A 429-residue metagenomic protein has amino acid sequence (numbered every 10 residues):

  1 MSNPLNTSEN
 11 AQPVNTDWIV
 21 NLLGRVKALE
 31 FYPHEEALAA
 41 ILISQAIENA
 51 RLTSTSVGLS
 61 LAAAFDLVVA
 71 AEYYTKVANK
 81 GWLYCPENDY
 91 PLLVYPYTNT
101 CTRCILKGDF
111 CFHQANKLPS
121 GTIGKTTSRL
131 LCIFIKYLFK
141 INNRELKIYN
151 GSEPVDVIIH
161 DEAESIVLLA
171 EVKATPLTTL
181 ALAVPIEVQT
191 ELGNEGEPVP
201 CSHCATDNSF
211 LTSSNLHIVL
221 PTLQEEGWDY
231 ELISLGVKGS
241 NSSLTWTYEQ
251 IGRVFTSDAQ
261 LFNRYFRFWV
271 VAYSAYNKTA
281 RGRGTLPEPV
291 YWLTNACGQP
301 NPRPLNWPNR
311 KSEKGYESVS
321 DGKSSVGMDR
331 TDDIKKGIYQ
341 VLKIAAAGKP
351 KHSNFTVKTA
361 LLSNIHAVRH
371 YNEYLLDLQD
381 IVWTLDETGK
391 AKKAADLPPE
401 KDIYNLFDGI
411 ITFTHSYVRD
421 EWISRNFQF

Functional and structural regions predicted by a protein language model:
S2-E153, D161-I166, P176, L180-I251 (+1 more regions): Interdomain/boundary linker segments immediately adjacent to catalytic/signaling cores
T126, M328-K343, L375-D396: Well-ordered, non-membrane alpha-helical segments in soluble/globular domains
D156-I158, E171: Histidine-centered divalent-metal-coordination microenvironment in nucleic-acid enzymes
I159-E164, D377-Q379: Short, surface-exposed basic-aromatic patches at helix termini and helix-loop junctions that form
A170, A360-L362, G409-I411: Hydrophobic/aromatic beta-strand patches that form the interior of the parallel beta-sheet core in alpha/beta enzyme
K173-R369: Catalytic cores of nucleic-acid endonucleases
A367-E373, R419-D420: Short, charged/polar "capping" segments at the starts of alpha-helices and the immediately preceding loops
I381-F429: Polybasic (Lys/Arg-rich)
